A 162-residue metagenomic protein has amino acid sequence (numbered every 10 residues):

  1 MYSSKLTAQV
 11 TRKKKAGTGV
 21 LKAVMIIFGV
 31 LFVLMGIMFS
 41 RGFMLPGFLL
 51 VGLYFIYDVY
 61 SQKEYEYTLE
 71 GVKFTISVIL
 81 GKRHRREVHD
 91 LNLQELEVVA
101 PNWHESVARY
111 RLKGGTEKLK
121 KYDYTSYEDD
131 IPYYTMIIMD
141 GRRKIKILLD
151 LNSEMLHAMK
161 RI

Functional and structural regions predicted by a protein language model:
M1-G29: N-terminal membrane-targeting/pre-transmembrane regions
K13-A16, F48-V72: Transmembrane-cytosolic junction motif
I26-L34, F48-L53: Hydrophobic core of alpha-helical transmembrane segments in multi-pass integral membrane proteins
L34-L45: Transmembrane helix interruption/hinge and helix-loop junction motifs
G71-V88: Membrane-cytosol interface motif
V88-A108: Structured surface patches comprising rigid loops and adjacent beta-strands/short helices at the edges of well-ordered
W103-Y124, E128: Cytosolic, membrane-proximal regulatory domains of ion/volume homeostasis and mechanosensation machinery
K120-I162: A membrane-cytosol interface segment of integral membrane proteins
